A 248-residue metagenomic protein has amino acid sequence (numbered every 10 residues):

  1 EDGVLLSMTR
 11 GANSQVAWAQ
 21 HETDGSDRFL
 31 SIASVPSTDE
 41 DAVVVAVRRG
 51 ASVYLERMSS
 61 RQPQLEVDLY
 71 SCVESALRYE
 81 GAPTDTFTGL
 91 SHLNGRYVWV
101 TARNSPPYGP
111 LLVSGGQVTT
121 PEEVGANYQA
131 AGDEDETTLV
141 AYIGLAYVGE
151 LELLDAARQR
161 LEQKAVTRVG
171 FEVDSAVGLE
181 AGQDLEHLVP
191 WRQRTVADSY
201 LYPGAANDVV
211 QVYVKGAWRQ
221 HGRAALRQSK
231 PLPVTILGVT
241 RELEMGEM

Functional and structural regions predicted by a protein language model:
E1-M248: Beta-sheet repeat architectures centered on beta-propellers
